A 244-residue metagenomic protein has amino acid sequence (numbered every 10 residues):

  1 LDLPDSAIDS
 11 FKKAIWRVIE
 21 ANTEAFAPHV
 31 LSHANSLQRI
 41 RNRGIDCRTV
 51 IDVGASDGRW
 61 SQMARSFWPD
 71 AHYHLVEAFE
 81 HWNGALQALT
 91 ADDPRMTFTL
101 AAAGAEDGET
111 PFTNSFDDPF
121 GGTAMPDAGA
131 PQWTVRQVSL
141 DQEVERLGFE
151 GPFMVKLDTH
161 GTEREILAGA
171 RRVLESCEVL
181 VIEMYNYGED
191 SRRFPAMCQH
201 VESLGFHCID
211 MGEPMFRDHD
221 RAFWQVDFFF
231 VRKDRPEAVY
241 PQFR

Functional and structural regions predicted by a protein language model:
L1-R244: Phosphate/nucleotide-binding beta-alpha loop and adjacent structural elements of enzyme active sites
